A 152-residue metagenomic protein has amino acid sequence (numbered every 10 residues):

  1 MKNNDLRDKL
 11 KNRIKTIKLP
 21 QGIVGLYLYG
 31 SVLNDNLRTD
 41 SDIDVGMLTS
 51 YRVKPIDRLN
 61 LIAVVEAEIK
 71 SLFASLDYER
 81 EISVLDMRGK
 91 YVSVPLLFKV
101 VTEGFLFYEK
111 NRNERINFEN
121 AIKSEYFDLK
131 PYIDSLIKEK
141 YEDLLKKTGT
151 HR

Functional and structural regions predicted by a protein language model:
M1-G22, L33-D35, I56-R152: Catalytic core of pol beta-like nucleotidyltransferases
V24, L28-I43: Short edge beta-strands and adjacent turn/loop segments
D40-D44, S83-D86: Acidic side chains
G46-S50: Short hydrophobic/aromatic beta-strand micro-patches that form the beta-sheet surface supporting nucleotide- or nucleic
R52-K54: Short histidine-centered catalytic/ligand-binding loop motif
